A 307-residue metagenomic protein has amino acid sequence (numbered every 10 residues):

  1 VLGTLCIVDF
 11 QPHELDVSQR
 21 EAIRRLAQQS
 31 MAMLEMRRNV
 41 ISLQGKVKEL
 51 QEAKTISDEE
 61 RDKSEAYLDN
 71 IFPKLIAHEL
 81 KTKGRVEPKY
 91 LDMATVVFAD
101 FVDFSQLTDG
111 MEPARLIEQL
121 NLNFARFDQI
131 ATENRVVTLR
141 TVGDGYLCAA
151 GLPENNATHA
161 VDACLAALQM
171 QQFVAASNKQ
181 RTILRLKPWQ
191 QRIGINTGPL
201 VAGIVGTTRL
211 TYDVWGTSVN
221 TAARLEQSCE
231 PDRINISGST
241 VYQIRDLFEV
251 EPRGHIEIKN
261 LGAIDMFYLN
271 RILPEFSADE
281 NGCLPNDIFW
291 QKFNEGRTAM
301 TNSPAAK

Functional and structural regions predicted by a protein language model:
V1-D9, F98, G145: Sensory-domain boundary capping and coupling elements
V8-L26, Y212: Regulatory loop-to-helix N-cap segments in sensory/regulatory domains that couple ligand/signal detection
V17, T158, D213, I234-N235 (+1 more regions): Catalytic cores and conserved motifs of cyclic dinucleotide signaling enzymes
R38-N70: Amphipathic alpha-helical coiled-coil "transmission" helices that mediate dimerization and conformational coupling
D58, K63-E65, E79-L165: Catalytic NTP-binding/metal-coordinating core of nucleotidyl cyclase/transferase enzymes
L120-V136, L152-I193, T197, T217-E226 (+1 more regions): Alpha-helical scaffold within the catalytic cores of cyclic-nucleotide enzymes
L200-A202, S228-K307: Cytosolic regulatory/linker segments at or just downstream of nucleotide-handling modules in signal-transduction
